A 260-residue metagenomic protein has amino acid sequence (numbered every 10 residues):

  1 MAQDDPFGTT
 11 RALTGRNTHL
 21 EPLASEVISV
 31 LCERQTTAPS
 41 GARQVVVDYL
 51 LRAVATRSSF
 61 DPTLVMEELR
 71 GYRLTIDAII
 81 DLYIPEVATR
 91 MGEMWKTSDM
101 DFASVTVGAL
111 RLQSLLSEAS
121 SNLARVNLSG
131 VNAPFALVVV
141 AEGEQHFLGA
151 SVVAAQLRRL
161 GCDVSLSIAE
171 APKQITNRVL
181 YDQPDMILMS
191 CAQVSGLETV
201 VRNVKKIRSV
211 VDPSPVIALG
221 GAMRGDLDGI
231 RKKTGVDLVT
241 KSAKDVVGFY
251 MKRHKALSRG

Functional and structural regions predicted by a protein language model:
M1-A124: Long amphipathic alpha-helical segments
P85, A141-E144, M223-R224: Short glycine-enriched loops at secondary-structure junctions
S121-R208, V216: Conserved mid-sequence domains
Q193-G196, A222-D226: Short Gly/Pro-enriched loop/turn and capping motifs at secondary-structure junctions
P215-A222: Short beta-strand elements of ligand-binding domains
M223, L227-G260: Peripheral docking tails and interdomain loops at the edges of cofactor- or intermediate-handling domains
